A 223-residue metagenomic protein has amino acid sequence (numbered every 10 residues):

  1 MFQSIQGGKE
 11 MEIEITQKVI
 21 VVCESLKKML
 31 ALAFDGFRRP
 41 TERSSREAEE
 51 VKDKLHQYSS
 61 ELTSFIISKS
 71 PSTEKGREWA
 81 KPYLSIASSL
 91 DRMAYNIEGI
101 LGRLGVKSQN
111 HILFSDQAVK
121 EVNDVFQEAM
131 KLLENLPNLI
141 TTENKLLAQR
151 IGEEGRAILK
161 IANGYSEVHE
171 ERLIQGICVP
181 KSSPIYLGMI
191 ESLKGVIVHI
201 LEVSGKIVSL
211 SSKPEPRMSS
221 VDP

Functional and structural regions predicted by a protein language model:
M1-P223: Cytosolic, long alpha-helical scaffolding segments
